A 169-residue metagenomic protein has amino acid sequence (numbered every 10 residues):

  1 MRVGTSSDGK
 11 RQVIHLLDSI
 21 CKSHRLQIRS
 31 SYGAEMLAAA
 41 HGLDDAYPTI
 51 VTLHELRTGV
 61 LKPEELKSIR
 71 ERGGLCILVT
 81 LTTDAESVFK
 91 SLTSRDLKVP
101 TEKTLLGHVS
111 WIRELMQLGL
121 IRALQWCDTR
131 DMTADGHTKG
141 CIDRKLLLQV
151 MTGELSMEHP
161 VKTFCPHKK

Functional and structural regions predicted by a protein language model:
M1-G4, T104-L105: Gly/Ser/Thr-rich active-site loops/lids in small-molecule metabolic enzymes that frequently grip phosphoryl groups
G4-L37: A short, polar/acidic, helix/strand-boundary loop motif
R25-K169: RNase H-like nuclease module associated with reverse transcription
